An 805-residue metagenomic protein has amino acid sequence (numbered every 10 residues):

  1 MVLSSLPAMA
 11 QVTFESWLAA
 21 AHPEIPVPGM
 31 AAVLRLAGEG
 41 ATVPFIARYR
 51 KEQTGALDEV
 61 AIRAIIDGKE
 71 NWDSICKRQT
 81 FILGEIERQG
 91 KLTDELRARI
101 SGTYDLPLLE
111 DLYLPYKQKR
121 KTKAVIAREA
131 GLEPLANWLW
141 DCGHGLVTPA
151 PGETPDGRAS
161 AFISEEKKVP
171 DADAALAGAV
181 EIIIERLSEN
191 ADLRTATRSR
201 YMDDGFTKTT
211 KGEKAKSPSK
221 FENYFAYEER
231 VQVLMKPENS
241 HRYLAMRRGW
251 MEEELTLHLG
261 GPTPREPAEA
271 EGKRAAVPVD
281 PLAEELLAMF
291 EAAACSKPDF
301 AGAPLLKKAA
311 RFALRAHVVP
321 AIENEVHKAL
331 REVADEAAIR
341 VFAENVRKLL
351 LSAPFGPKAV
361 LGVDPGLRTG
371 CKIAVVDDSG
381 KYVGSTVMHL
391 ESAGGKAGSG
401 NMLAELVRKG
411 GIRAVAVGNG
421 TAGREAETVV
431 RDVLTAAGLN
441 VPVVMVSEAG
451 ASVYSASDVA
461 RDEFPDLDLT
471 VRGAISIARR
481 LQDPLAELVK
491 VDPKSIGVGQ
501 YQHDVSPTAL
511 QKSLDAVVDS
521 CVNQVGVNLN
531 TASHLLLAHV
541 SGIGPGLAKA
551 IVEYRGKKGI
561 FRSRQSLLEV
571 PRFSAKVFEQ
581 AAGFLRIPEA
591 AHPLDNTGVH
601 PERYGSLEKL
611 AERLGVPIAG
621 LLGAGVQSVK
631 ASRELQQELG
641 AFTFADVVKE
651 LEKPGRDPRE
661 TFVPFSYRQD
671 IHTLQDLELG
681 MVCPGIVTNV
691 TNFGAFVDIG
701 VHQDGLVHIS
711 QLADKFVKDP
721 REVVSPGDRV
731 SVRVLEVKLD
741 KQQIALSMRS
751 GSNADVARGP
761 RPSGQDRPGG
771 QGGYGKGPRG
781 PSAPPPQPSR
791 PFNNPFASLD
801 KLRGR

Functional and structural regions predicted by a protein language model:
A19, E24, A353-P357, P365 (+3 more regions): C-terminal accessory/binding modules appended to enzymatic or scaffolding proteins
R35-G38, P115, I126-E129, A245-G249 (+15 more regions): Replace "in large, NTP-powered and nucleic-acid-processing enzymes" with "in large, NTP-powered factors and other
T42-V43, T54, D58-E166, G384 (+3 more regions): Accessory alpha-helical DNA-binding modules that contact the DNA backbone or grooves
F45, A61-A64, N71, I75-G362 (+2 more regions): Duplex nucleic acid-engaging cores and interfaces of nucleic-acid transaction enzymes
E95-L96, L108-L112, V444, G450 (+2 more regions): Long, charge-rich intrinsically disordered scaffolds of nucleic-acid metabolism proteins
S199-F206, V363-L367, T421-A422, V446-V453 (+5 more regions): A glycine-rich phosphate-binding loop feature that marks nucleotide/adenosyl-phosphate handling sites
E325-V333, A338-A343, S495-G526, A631-L679: Long, charged amphipathic helices and adjacent flexible linkers at domain junctions
L585-R805: Single-stranded RNA-binding regions, centering on S1/OB-family and related RNA-binding modules
